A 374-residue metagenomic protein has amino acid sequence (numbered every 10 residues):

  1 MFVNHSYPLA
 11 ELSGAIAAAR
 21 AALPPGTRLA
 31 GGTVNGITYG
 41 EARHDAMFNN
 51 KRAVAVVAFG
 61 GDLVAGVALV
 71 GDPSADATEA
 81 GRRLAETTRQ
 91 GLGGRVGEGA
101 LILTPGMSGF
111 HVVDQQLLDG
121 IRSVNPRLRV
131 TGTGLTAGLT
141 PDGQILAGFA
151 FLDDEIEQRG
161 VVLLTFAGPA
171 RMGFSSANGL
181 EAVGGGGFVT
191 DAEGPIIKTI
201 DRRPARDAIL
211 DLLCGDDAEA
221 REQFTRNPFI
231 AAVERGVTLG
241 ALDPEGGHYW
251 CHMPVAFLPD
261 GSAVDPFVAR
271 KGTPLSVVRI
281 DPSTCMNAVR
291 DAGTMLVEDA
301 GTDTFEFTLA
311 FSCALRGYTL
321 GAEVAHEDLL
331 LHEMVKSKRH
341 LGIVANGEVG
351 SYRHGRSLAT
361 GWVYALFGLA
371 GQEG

Functional and structural regions predicted by a protein language model:
N4-S6, E11-L12, A18-A22, G26-G321 (+2 more regions): Small-residue-enriched flexible segments
